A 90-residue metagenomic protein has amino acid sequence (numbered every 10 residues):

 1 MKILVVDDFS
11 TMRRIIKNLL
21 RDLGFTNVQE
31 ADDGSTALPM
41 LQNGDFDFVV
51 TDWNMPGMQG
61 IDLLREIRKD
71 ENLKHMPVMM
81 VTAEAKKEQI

Functional and structural regions predicted by a protein language model:
S10-Q29: Two-component/phosphorelay signaling modules centered on CheY-like receiver
K17-N18, D62, A85-I90: Alpha4 helix (beta4-alpha4-beta5 surface) of REC/receiver domains from two-component response regulators
E30-F48: Acidic, metal-coordinating helix/loop segments flanking the phosphotransfer/catalytic sites of two-component signaling
D33-T36, Q59-R65: Acidic catalytic/metal-coordinating carboxylates
D45-D47, N72-P77: His-Asp phosphorelay/catalytic-motif detector in bacterial-type signaling
T51-D52: Active-site T/S-Asp motif of two-component receiver
M55: Receiver (REC) domain active-site loop signature in two-component systems and cognate sites in sensor histidine kinases
